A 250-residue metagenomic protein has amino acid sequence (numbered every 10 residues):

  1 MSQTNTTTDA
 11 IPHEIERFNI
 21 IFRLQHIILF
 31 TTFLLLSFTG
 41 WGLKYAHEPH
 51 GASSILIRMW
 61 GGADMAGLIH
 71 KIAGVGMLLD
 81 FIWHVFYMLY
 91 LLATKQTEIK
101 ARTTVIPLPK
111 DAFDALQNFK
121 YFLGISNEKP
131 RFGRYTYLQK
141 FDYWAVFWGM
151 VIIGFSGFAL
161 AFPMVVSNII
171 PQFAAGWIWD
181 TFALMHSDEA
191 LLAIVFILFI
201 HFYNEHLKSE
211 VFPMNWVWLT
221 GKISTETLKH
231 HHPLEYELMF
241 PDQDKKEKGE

Functional and structural regions predicted by a protein language model:
M1-E250: Membrane-embedded alpha-helical bundles that constitute the cytochrome b-like, heme-associated redox core of multi-pass
